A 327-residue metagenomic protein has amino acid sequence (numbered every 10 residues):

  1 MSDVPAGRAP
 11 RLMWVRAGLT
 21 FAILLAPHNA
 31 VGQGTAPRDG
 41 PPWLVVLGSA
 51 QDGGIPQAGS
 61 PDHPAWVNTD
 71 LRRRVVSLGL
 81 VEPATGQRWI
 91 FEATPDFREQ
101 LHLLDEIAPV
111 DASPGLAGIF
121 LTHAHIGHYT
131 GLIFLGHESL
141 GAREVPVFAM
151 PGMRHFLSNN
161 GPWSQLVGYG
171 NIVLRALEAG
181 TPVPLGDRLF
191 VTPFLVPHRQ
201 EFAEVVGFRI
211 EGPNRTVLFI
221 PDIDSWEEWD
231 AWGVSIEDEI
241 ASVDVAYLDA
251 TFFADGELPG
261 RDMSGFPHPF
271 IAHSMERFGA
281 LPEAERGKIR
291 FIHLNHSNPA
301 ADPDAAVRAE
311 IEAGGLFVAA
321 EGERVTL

Functional and structural regions predicted by a protein language model:
M1-M13: N-terminal secretory signal peptides that target proteins for export/translocation
R16-P27: Bacterial N-terminal signal peptides
G34-D111, L174-E239, E323-L327: Core dinuclear metal-dependent hydrolase active-site scaffold
T85-W89, A117, A142-P146, K288: Short active-site oxyanion
W89-F91, F120, V217-F219, A246 (+1 more regions): Residue-level marker for buried hydrophobic side chains located in beta-strands that build the well-ordered beta-sheet
P95-G141: Di-metal (Zn2+ and/or Mg2+/Mn2+) metal-binding site signature of metallo-dependent hydrolases with the MBL/beta-CASP
A117-F120, V145-M153, Y247, F291: Short internal beta-strands
N214-T216, D224-E323: Cap/insert and terminal regions of metallo-dependent hydrolase folds
